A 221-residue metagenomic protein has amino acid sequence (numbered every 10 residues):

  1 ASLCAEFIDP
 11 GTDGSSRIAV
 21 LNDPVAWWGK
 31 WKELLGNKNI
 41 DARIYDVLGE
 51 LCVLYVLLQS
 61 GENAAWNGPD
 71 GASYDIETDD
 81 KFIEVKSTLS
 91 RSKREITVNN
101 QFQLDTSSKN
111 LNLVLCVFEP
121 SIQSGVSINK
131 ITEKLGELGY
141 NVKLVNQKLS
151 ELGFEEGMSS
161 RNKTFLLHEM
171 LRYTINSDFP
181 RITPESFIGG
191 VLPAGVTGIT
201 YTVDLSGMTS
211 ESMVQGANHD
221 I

Functional and structural regions predicted by a protein language model:
A1-A72, S87-I221: Nucleic-acid endonuclease domains
D75-I83, L89: Active-site beta-strand-loop-beta-strand hairpin of nuclease catalytic cores that positions key catalytic residues
